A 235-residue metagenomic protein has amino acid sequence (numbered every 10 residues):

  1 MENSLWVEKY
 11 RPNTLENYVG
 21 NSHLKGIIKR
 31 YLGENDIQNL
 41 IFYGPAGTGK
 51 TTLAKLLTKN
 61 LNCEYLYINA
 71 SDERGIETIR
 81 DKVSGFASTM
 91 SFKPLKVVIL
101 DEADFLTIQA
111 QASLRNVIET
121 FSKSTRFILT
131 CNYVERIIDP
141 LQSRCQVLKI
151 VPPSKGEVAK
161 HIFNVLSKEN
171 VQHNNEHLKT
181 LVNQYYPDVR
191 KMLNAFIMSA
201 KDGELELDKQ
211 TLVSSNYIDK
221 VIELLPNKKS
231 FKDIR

Functional and structural regions predicted by a protein language model:
M1-V151, G156-E157, E176, T180 (+2 more regions): P-loop/Walker A NTP-binding region and its immediately flanking N-terminal helices in P-loop NTPase folds
E34, G156, F163-R235: AAA+ P-loop NTPase domains with strong preference for DNA replication initiators and clamp-loader complexes
